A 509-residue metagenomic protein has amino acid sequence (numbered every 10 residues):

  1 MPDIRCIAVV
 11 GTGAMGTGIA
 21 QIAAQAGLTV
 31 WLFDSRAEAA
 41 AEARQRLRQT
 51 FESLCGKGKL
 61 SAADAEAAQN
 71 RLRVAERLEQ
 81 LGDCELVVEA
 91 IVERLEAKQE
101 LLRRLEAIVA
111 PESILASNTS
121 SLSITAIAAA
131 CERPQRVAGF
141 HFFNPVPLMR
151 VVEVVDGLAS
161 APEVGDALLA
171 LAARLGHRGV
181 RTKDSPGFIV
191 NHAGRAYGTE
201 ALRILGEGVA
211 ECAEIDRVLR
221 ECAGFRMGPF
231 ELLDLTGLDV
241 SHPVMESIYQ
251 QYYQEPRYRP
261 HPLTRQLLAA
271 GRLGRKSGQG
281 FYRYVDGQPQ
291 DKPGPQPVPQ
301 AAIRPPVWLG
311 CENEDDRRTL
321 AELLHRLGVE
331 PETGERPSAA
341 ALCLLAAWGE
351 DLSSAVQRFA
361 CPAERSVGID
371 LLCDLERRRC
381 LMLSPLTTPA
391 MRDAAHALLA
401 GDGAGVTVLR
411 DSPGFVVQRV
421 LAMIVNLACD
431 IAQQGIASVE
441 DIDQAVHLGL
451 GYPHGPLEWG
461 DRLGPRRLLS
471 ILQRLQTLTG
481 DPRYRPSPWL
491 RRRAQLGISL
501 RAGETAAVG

Functional and structural regions predicted by a protein language model:
M1-S53, K57, R73, Q300-E330 (+2 more regions): NAD(P)+-binding Rossmann beta1-loop-alpha1 motif at the extreme N-terminus of oxidoreductases
P2, H177-D184, C212-G509: NAD(P)-dependent Rossmann-like dehydrogenase/reductase catalytic/cofactor-binding core
V10, G18, F33, A68 (+5 more regions): Structural motif
A39-E42, S53-L115, L122, H325 (+1 more regions): Rossmann-like NAD(P)-binding element
L60-R73, Q135-R136, H177, E364 (+1 more regions): A short helix-to-beta-strand connector/capping loop
E100-V151, D156-A170, A341-R392: Rossmann-fold NAD(P)-binding glycine/threonine-rich loop
I189-H192, A201-I204: Conserved anion/nucleotide-ligand pocket segment
